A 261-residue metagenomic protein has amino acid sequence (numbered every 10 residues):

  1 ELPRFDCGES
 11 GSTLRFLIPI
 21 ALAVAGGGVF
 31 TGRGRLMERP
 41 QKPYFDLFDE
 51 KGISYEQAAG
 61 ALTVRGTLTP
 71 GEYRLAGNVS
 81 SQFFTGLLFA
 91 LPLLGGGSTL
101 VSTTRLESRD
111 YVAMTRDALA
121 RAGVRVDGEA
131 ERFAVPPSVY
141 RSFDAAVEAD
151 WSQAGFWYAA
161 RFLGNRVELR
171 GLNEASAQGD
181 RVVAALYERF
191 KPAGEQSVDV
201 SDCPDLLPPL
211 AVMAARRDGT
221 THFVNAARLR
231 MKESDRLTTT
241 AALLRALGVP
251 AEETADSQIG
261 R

Functional and structural regions predicted by a protein language model:
E1-R261: Short, structured segments at the rim of ligand-binding sites
